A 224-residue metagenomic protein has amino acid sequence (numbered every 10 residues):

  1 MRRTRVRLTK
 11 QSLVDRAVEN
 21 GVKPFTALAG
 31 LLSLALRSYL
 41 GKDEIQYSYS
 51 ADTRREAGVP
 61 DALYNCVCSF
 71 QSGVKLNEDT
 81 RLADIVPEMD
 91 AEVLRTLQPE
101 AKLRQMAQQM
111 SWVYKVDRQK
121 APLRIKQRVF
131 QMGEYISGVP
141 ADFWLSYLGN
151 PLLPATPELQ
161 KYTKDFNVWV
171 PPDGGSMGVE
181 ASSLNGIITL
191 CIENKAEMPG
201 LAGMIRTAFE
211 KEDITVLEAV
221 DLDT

Functional and structural regions predicted by a protein language model:
M1-V22: Flexible, P/S/T/G-rich "lid" or insertion loops adjacent to the active sites of thioester-utilizing
R5, L36-T224: Acyl-thioester-dependent acyl-group transfer interface
V14, L28-A29, V86: Generic structural signal for individual residues within well-ordered alpha-helical segments across diverse proteins
P24-S33: Short amphipathic alpha-helical segments
